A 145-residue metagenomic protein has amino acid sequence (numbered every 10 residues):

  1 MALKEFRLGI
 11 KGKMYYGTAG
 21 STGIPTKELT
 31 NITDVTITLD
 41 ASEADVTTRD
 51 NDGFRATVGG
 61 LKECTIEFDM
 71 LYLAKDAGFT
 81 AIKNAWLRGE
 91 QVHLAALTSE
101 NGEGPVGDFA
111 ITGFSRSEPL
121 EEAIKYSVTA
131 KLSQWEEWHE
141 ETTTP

Functional and structural regions predicted by a protein language model:
A2-Y72, G104-T129, Q134: Solvent-exposed edge beta-strands and adjacent loop segments that serve as assembly or binding interfaces
A74-A77, E136-H139: Short, cysteine-centered beta-strand-loop-beta hairpins and adjacent loop/turn segments enriched in charged/polar
A77-T112: Short, acidic/charged, Gly/Pro-enriched secondary-structure junctions
A85, Q134-E137: Residues in intrinsically disordered, low-complexity segments of regulatory proteins
E140-P145: Short acidic DE-rich linear segments
